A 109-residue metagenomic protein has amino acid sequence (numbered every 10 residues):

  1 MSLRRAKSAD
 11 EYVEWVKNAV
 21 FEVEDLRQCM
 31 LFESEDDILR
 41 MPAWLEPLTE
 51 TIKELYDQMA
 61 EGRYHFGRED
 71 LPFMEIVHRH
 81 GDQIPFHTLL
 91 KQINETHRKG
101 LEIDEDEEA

Functional and structural regions predicted by a protein language model:
M1-R40: Short terminal alpha-helical segments
M1-S2, Q58, E107-E108: Intrinsic low-complexity, intrinsically disordered segments enriched in polar/basic residues
K7, Q28-L31, E35-D36, A43 (+2 more regions): Sequence/structural signature of long amphipathic alpha-helices that form protein-protein interaction faces
K17-L31, K53-A60, H78, R98: Alpha-helical repeat scaffolds in large eukaryotic proteins
M41-T49, Y56-Q58: Mature extracytoplasmic domains of secretory-pathway proteins
K53-F66, I84-T88: Amphipathic alpha-helical coiled-coil segments
R68-A109: Amphipathic alpha-helical binding modules
